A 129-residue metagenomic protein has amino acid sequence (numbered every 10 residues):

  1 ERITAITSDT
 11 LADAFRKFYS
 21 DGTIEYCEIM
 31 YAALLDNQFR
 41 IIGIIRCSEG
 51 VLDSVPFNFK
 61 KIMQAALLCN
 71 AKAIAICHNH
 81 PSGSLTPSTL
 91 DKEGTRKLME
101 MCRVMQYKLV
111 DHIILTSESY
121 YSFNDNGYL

Functional and structural regions predicted by a protein language model:
E1-S48, N124-G127: Non-catalytic interface/targeting segments
L34, Q38, S48, L52-L129: Active-site-proximal loop/helix of nucleotide/amide-processing enzymes and allied scaffolds
